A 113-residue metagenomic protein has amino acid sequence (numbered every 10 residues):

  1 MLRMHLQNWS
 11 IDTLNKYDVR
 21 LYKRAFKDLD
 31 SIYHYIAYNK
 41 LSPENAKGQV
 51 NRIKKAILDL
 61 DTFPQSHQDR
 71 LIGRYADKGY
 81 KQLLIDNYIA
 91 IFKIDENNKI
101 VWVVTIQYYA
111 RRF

Functional and structural regions predicted by a protein language model:
M1, N45, Q68-I72: Short, hydrophobic secondary-structure boundary micro-motifs
M1-M4, K99-V101: Short linear motifs in low-complexity, proline-biased tails and propeptides
R3-R52: Arg/Lys-rich, positively charged N-terminal/basic patches that mediate binding to nucleic acids
S10, K40, K81-F113: Enriched for short, Lys/Arg-rich terminal
K16, K54, N98-I100: A structure-centric signal for secondary-structure junctions around beta-strands
R24, I53-L60, L83-I89: A short, hydrophobic secondary-structure junction motif
D28, Y35, A56-D59, Q82 (+1 more regions): Residue-level recognition of specific faces of alpha-helices
L58-L83: A short, surface-exposed loop/turn module that caps and links secondary-structure elements
